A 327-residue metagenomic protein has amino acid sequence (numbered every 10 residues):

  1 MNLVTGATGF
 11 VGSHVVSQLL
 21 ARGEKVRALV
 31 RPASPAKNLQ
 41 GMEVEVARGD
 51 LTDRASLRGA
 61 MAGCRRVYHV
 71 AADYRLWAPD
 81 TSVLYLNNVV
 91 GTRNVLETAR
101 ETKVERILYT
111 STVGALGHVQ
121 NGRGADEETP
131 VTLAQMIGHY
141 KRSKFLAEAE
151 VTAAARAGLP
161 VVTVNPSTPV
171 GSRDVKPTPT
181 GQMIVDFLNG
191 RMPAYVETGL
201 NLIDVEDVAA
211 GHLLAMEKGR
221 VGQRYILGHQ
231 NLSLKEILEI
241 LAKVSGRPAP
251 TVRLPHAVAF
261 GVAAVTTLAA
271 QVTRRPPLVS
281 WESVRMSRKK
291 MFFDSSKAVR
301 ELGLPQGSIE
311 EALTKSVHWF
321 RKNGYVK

Functional and structural regions predicted by a protein language model:
N2-R22: N-terminal Rossmann NAD(P)H-binding glycine-rich loop of SDR-like oxidoreductase domains
A33-Q40, V44-V90, T98: NAD(P)H-binding glycine-rich loop region in Rossmannoid oxidoreductase-like domains and their noncatalytic homologs
V83-V89, T129, M136-E148, T178-G181 (+1 more regions): Short-chain dehydrogenase/reductase
L86-Y140: Conserved Rossmann-fold NAD(P)-dependent oxidoreductase catalytic core, especially the SDR/UDP-sugar
N94, L146, P179, V196-M216 (+1 more regions): Substrate-positioning beta->alpha
S111, E148-S172: Conserved beta-loop-beta element that borders a ligand/cofactor-binding pocket
V131-Q135, Q182-I203, D207, G219: A conserved pocket-lining segment of Rossmann-fold NAD(P)-dependent short-chain dehydrogenase/reductase
G211-L278, S295, R300, S308-K327: Mid/C-terminal beta-alpha module of Rossmann-like enzyme folds, strongest in SDR-family dehydrogenases/epimerases
